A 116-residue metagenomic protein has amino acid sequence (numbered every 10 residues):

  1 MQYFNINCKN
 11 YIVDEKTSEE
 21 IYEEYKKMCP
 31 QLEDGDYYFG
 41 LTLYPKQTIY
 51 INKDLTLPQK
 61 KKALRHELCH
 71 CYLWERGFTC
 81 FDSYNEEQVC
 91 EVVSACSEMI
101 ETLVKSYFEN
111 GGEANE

Functional and structural regions predicted by a protein language model:
Q2-K60, C71-E75, T79, S83-E86 (+1 more regions): Active-site scaffold of zinc-dependent metalloenzymes
A63-L64: Extended Gly/Ser/Thr-rich low-complexity repeat segments, especially those forming or decorating extracellular
E67: Walker B catalytic acidic pair
C80-E116: Post-HExxH zinc-binding segment in Zn-dependent metallohydrolases
